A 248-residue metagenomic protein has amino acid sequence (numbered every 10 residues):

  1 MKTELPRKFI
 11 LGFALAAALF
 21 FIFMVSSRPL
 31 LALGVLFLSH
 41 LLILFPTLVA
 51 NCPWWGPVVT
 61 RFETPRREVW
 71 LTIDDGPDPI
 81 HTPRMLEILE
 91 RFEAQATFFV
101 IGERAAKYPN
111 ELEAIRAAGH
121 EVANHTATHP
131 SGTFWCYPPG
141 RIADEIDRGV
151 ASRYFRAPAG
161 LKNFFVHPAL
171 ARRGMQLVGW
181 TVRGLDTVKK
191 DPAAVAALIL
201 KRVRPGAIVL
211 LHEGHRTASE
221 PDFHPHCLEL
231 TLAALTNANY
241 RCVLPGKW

Functional and structural regions predicted by a protein language model:
M1-L71, P79-R91, L230-W248: N-terminal pre-catalytic segment of deacetylase/amide-hydrolase enzymes
I43-F134, P168, R172, L185 (+1 more regions): Active-site beta->alpha N-cap acidic-glycine motif
D74, L89, F98, V122 (+4 more regions): Divalent metal-coordination and catalytic microenvironments
A123-A127, G179-T181, I208-G214: Short beta-strands and strand-loop turn motifs
T126-T128, P139, P158: A structural signal for short, hydrophobic/glycine-enriched beta-strand patches
P139-S152: An active-site-proximal "capping" alpha-helix that borders the catalytic cofactor pocket
L161, V166-R202, Y240-W248: His/Asp/Glu-enriched short active-site or ligand-binding loop at hydrolase and phosphoryl-transfer sites
I199-K247: Catalytic grooves of carbohydrate-active enzymes
